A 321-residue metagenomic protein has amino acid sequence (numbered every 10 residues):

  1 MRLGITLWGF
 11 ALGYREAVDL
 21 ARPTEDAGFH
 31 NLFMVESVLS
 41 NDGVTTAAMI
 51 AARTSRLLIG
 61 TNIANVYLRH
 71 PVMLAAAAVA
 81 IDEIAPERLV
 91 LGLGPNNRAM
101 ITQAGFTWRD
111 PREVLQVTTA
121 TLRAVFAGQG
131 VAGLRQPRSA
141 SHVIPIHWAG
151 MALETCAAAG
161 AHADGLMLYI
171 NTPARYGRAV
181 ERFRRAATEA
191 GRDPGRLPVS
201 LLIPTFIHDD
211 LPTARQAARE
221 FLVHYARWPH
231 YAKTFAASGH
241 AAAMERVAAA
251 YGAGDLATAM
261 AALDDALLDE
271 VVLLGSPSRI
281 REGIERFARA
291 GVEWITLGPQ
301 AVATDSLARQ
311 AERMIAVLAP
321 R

Functional and structural regions predicted by a protein language model:
M1-R321: Active-site-adjacent structural elements that line small-molecule/cofactor binding pockets in enzymes
